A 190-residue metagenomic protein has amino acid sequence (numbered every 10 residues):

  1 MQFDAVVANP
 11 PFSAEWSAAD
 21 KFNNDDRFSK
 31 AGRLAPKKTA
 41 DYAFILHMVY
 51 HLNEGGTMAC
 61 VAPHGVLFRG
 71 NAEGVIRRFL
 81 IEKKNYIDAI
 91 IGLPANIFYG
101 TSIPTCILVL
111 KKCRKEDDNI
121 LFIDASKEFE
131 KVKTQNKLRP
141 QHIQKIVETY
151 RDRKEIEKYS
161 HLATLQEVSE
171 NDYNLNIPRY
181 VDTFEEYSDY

Functional and structural regions predicted by a protein language model:
Q2-Y190: A conserved structural/catalytic subdomain of Rossmann-like adenosyl-cofactor enzymes
